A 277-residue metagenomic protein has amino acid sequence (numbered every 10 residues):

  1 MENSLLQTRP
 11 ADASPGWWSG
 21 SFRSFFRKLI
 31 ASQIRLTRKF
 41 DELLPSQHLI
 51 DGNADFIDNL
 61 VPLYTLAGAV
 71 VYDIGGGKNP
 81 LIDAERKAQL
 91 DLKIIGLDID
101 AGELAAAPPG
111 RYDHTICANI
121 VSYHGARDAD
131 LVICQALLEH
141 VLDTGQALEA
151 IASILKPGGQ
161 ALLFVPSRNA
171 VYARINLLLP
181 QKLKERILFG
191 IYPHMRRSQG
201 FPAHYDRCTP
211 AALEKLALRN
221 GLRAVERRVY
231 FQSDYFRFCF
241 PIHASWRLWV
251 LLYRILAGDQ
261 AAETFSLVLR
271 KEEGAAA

Functional and structural regions predicted by a protein language model:
E2-R127, L131, Q135, Q232 (+2 more regions): Conserved N-terminal segment of class I S-adenosyl-L-methionine
R23, L142-S153, Q160-E272: S-adenosyl-L-methionine-dependent methyltransferase catalytic module, highlighting the catalytic core
V61, A84, G110, L155 (+2 more regions): Homeobox/homeodomain signature
A136-H140: A short His-aromatic
